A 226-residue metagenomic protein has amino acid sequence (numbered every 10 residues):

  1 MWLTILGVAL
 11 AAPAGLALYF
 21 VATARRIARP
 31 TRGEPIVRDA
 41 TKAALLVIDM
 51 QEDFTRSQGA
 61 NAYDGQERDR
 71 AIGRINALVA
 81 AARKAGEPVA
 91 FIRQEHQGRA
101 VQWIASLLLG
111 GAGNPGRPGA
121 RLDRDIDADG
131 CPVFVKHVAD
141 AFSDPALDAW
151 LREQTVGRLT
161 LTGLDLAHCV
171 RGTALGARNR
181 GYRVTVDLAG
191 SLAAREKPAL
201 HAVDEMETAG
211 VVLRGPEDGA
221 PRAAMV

Functional and structural regions predicted by a protein language model:
M1-A128: Active-site acidic carboxylates
Q58, V101-I104, P145-A146, R171-T173 (+1 more regions): Short, well-ordered secondary-structure micro-motifs
G86-E87, T155, G181: Glycine-centered short loops/turns at secondary-structure junctions
G111-V133, A194-V226: Structural recognition of alpha->loop->beta junctions
P115-G163: Internal catalytic-core helix/loop-beta-alpha segment that presents or stabilizes conserved functional determinants
T160-L164, Y182-E196: A short glycine-rich beta-strand->turn/loop micro-motif centered on a GG-aromatic cluster
V170-R180: Short Gly/Thr/Asp-enriched flexible loops that form oxyanion-binding sites at enzyme active sites
